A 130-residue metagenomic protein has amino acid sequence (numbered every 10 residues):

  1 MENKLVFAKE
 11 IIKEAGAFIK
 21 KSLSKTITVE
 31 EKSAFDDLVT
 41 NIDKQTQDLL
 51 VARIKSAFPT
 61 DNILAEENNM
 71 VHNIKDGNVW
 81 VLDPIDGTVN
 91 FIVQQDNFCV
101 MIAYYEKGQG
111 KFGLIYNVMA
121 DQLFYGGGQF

Functional and structural regions predicted by a protein language model:
M1-I85: N-terminal subdomain of lithium-sensitive/metallo-dependent phosphomonoesterases centered on the IMPase/IPPase/PAP
I74-F130: DPxDG-like acidic metal-binding loop motif
